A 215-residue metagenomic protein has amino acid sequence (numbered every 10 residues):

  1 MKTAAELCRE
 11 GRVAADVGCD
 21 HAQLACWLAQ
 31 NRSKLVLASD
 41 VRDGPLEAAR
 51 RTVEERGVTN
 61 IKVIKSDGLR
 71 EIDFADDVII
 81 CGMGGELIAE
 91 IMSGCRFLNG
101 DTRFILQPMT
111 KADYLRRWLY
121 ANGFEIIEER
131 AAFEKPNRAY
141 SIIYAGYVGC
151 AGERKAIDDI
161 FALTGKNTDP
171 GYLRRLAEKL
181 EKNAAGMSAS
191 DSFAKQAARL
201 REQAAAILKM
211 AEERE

Functional and structural regions predicted by a protein language model:
M1-G11: Conserved alpha-helix/loop element of class I SAM-dependent methyltransferases that forms part of the SAM/SAH-binding
G11-D20: Conserved class I S-adenosyl-L-methionine
A22, C26: Glycine-rich SAM-binding Motif I of class I
A29-Q30: Gly/Ala-rich phosphate-binding loop of Rossmann-like dinucleotide-binding domains, activating on the conserved
L35-D40: Conserved SAM-binding motif I beta-strand of class I
E47-D73: S-adenosyl-L-methionine
A75-G82: Short SAM/SAH-binding signature in class I
E86-E215: Class I S-adenosyl-L-methionine
